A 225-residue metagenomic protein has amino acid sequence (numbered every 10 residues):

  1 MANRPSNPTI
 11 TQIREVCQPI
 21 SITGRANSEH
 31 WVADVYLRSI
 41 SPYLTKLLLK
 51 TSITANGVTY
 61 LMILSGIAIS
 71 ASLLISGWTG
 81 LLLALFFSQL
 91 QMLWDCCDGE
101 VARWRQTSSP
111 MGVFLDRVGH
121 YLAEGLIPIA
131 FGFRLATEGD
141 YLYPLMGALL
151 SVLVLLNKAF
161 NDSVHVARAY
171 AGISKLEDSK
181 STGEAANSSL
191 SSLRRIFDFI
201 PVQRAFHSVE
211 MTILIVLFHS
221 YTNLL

Functional and structural regions predicted by a protein language model:
A2-T45, R117-L225: A feature for the membrane-embedded catalytic helix bundles of lipid/isoprenoid biosynthetic enzymes
E29, A33, L37, K50 (+1 more regions): Short secondary-structure transition/capping motifs
P42-K50, G99, R103-Q106, V113 (+1 more regions): Short amphipathic alpha-helical coupling elements at transmembrane boundaries
K50, L74-L81, W104-T107, G132-G139 (+1 more regions): Transmembrane helix-loop junctions in multipass membrane proteins, especially transporters and channels
S52-T59, W78-L82, Y141-L145, Q203-F206: Membrane-water interface of alpha-helical transmembrane segments
I53, W94, L115, L153: Single, functionally critical "micro-switch" positions that shape active/binding sites and transmembrane helices
A55-M111, P128, L224-L225: Membrane-embedded alpha-helical segments that form the functional core of polytopic membrane enzymes, especially those
